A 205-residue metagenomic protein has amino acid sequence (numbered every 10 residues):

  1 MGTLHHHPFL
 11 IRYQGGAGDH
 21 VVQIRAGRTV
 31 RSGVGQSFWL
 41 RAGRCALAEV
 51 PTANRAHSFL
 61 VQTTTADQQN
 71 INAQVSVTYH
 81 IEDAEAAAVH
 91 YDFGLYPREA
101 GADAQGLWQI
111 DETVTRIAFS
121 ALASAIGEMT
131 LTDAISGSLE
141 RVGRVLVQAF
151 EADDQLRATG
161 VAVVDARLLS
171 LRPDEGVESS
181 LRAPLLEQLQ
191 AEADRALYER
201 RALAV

Functional and structural regions predicted by a protein language model:
M1-R55, E112: Domain-core and long-helix interface of multi-subunit machines
Q14-G15, V21, A53-L197: Amphipathic, interface-forming alpha-helical segments with heptad-repeat character
R201-V205: Intrinsically disordered, low-complexity terminal/linker regions enriched in Pro/Ser/Gly and acidic residues
